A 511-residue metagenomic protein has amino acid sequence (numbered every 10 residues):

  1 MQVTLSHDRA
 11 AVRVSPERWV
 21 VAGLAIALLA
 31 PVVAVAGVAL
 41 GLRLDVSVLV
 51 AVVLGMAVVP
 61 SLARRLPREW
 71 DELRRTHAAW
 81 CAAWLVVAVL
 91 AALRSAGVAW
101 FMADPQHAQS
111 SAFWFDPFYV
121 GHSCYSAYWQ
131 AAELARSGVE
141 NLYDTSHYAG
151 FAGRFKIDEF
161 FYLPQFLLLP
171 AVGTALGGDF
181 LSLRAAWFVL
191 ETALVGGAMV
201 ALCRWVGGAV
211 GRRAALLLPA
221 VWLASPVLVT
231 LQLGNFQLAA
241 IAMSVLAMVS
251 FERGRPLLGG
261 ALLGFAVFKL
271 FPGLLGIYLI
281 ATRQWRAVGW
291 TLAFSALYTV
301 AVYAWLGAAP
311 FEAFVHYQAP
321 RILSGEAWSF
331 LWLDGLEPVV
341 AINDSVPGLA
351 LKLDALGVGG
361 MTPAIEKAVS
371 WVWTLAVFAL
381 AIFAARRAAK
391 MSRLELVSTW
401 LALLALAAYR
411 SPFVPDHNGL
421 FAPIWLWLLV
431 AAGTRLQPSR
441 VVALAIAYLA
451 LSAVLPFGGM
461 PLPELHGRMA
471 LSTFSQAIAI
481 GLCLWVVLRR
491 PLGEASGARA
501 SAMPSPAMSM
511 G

Functional and structural regions predicted by a protein language model:
V3, S15-L258, T282-D416, A500 (+1 more regions): Primarily membrane-embedded glycan-assembly and transfer machineries that use lipid-linked glycans
A10: Active-/binding-site microenvironments in catalytic and ligand-binding cores
S15, V35-G41, L426-A507, G511: Aromatic-enriched
V58, L62, A266-P272, W425: Hydrophobic transmembrane alpha-helices
G259-G260, A309-H316, N418-A422, S439-A445 (+1 more regions): A cytosolic-side transmembrane-helix exit/cap motif
G260-L263, F271-T282, G289-A293, L420-A422: Transmembrane-embedded, aromatic-rich helix segments that form part of the hydrophobic channel/pocket engaging
E395-T399, V414-A422, A432, L436-A443: Short amphipathic alpha-helix initiation/capping segments at coil-to-helix junctions
R410, P423-W425: Active-site proximal loops enriched in glycine and acidic residues that flank catalytic Cys/His/Asp and coordinate
